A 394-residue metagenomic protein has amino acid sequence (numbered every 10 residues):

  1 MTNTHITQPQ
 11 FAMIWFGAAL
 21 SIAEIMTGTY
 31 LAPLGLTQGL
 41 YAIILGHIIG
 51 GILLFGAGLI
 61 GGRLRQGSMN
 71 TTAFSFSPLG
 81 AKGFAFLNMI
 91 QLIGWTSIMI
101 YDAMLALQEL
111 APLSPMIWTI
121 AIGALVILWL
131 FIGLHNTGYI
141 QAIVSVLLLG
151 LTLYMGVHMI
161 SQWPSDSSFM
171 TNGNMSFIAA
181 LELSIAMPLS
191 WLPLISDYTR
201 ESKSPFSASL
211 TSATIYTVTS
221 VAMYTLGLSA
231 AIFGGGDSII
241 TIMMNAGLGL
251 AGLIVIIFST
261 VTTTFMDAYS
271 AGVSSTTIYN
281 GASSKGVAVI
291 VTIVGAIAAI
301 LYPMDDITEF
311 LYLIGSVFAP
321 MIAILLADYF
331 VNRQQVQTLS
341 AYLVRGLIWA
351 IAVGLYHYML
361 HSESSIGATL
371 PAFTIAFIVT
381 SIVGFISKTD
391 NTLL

Functional and structural regions predicted by a protein language model:
M1-Q38, N136, S176-L181, P193 (+2 more regions): Membrane-interface "cap" regions at the ends of multi-pass membrane proteins
I14-A19, F84-M89, L110-G133, V146-G156 (+3 more regions): Transmembrane alpha-helical segments of multi-pass small-molecule transport proteins
T29-L59, G80-K82, Y216, P371 (+1 more regions): Extracellular loop-to-transmembrane helix junctions
I44-F76, G83-I90, F385-T392: Juxtamembrane transmembrane-helix boundary signature
A81-L113, V146, V261-T277, P320: Hydrophobic transmembrane alpha-helices that form the core helical bundles of multi-pass secondary transporters
I117-M159, T171-N172, S209-Y216, L311-A323 (+1 more regions): Membrane-interface loop-to-helix entry segments
V146-N172, F177, S184-L189, G227-I232 (+1 more regions): Hydrophobic alpha-helical segments and their helix-loop junctions in multi-pass secondary transporters
A323-L394: C-terminal membrane-solvent junction of multi-pass transporters and transport-like membrane proteins
